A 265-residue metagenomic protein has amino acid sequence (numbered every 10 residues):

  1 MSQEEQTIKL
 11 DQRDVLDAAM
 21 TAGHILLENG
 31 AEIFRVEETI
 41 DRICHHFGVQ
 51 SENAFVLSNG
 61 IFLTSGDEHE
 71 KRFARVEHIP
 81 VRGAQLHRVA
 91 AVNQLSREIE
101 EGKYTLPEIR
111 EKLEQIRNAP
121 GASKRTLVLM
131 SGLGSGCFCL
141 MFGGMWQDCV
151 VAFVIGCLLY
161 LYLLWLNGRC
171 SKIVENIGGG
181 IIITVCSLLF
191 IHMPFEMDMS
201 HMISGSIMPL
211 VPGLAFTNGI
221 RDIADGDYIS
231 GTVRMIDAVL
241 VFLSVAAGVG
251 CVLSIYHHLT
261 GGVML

Functional and structural regions predicted by a protein language model:
M1-V15, N118-A119, A246-L265: N-terminal charge/polar-biased segments
M1-Y104: Soluble N-terminal domains of membrane-associated systems
E77-P80, F142-Q147, D198-H201, G262-L265: Interfacial loop-to-helix junctions that mark the boundaries of transmembrane helices in multi-pass membrane
V81-D148, D237-A246, H257: Alpha-helical transmembrane segments and their cytosolic membrane-interface
K112-I116, C157-C170, A215-S230: C-terminal ends of transmembrane helices
G121-M193: Core alpha-helical transmembrane segments of integral membrane proteins
I191-L265: Generic detector of multi-pass transmembrane helix bundles and their immediately adjacent loops in polytopic membrane
